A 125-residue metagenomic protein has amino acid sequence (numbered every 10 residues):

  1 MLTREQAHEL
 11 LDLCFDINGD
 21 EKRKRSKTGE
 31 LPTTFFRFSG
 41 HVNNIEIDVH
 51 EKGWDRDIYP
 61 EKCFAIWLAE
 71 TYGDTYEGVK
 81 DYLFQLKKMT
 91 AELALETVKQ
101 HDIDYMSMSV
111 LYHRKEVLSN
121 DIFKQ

Functional and structural regions predicted by a protein language model:
M1-N44, G53-Q125: Negatively charged, low-complexity tracts enriched in Asp/Glu with abundant Ser/Thr
H50: An extracellular/secretory-lumen and virion-surface interaction module
